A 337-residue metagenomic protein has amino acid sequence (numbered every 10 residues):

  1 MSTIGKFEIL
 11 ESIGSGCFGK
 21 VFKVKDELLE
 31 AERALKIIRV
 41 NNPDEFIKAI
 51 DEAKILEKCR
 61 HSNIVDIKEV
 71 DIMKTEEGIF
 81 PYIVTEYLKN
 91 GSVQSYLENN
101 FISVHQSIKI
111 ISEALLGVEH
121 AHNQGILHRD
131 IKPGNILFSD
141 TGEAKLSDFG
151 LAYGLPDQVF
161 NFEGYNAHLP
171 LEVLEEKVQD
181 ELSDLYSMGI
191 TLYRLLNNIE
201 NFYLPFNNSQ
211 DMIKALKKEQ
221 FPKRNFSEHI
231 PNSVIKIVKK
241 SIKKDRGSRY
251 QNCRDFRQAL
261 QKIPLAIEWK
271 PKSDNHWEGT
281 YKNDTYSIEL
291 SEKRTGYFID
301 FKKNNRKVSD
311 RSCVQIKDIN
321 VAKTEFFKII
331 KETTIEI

Functional and structural regions predicted by a protein language model:
L10-G16, V21: Protein kinase glycine-rich loop
P43-K58: AlphaC helix of the eukaryotic protein kinase fold
R60-D71: Conserved HxN/HPN-centered segment at the entrance to the catalytic loop of eukaryotic protein kinase-like domains
E76-S92, Y96: Conserved short submotifs of the Hanks-type protein kinase catalytic core that shape the nucleotide-binding pocket
I110-I111: Activation segment signature within eukaryotic-like protein kinase domains
L116-I126: Protein kinase catalytic-loop region centered on the HRD/HxD motif
V159-V173: Conserved activation segment of eukaryotic-like protein kinases, specifically the C-terminal portion of the activation
D184: Conserved catalytic-loop aspartate of Hanks-type protein kinases
